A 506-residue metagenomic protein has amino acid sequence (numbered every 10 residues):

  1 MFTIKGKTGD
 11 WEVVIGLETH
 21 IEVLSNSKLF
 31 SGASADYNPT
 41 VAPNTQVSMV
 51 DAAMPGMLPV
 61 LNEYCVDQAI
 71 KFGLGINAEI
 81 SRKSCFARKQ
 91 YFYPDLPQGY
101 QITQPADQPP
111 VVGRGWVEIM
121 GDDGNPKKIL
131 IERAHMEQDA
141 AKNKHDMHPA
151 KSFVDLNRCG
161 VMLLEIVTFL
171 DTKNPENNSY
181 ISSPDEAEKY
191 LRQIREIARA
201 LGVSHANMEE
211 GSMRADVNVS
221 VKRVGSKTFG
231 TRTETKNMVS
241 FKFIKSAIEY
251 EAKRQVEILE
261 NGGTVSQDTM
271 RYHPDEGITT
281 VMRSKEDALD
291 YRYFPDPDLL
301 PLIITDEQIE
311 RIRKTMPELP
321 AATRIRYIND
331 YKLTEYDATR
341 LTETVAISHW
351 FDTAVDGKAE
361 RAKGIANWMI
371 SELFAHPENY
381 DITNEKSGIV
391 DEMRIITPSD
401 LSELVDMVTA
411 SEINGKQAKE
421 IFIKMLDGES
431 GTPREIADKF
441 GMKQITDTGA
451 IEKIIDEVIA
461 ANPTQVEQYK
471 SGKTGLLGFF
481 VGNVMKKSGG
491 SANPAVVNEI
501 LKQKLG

Functional and structural regions predicted by a protein language model:
M1-E318, N329, E335, G357-R361: Basic, nucleic-acid-interacting segments
G9, K332, D356-I365, E412-I413 (+1 more regions): Structural motif
Q68, F72, Q193, I197-A200 (+14 more regions): Generic, well-ordered alpha-helical scaffold segments in large soluble proteins
G211-R223, I328-D352, A362-Y380, I396-L401 (+2 more regions): Core structural elements
Q308-T315, A322, D352-E360, L401-I413: Extended, non-catalytic structural segments that build the interaction scaffolds of large macromolecular assemblies
N384-D406, E412-K486: Strongly charged, low-complexity linkers/loops
I455, A461, A495, E499-G506: A carboxyl-terminal module marker
